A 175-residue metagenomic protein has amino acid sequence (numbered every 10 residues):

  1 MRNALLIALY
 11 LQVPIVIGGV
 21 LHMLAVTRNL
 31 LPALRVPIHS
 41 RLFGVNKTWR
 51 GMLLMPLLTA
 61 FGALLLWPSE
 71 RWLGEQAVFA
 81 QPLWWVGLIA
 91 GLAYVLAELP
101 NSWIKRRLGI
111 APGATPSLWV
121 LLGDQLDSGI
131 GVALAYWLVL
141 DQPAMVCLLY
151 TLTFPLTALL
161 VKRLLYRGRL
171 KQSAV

Functional and structural regions predicted by a protein language model:
M1-A133, A144-V175: Interhelical loop and helix-boundary elements at the membrane-water interface of polytopic inner-membrane proteins
L134-L138: Short, structured secondary-structure boundary patches
V139-P143: Helix-rich interaction surfaces within compact, conserved domain-sized segments that mediate assembly or partner
